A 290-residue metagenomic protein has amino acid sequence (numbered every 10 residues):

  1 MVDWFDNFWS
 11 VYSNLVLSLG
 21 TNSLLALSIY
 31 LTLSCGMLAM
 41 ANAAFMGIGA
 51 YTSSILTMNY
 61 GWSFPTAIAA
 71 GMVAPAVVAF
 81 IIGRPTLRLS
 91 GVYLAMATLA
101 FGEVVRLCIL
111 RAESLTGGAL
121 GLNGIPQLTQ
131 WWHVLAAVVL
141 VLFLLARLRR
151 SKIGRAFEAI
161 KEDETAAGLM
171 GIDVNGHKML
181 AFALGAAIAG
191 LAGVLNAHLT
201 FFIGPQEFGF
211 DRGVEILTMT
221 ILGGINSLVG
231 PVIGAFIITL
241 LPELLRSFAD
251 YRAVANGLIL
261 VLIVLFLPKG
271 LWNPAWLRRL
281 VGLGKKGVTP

Functional and structural regions predicted by a protein language model:
M1-P290: Transmembrane alpha-helices and adjacent helix-loop boundaries
